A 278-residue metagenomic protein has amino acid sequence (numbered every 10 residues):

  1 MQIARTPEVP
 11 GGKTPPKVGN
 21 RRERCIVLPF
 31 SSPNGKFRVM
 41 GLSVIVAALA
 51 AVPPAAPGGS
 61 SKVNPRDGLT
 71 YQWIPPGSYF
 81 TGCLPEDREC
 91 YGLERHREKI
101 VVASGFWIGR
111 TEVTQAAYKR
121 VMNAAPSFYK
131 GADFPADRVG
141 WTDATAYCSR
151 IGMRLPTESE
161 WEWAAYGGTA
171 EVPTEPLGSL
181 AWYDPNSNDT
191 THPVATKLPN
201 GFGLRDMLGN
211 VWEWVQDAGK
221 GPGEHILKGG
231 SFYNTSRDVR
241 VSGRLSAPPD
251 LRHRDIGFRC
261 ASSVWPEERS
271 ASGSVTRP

Functional and structural regions predicted by a protein language model:
S31-L42: Bacterial N-terminal signal peptides that target proteins for export
G41-A50: Bacterial N-terminal signal peptides
K62-S127, G209, G257, V264: A short glycine-rich, aromatic-capped structural motif
N64, F80, L84-E89, S127-L245 (+2 more regions): Functional-site microenvironments in short loops/helix caps that host divalent-cation chemistry
V264-V275: Short, charged low-complexity linker/loop segments at the C-terminal edge of domains
